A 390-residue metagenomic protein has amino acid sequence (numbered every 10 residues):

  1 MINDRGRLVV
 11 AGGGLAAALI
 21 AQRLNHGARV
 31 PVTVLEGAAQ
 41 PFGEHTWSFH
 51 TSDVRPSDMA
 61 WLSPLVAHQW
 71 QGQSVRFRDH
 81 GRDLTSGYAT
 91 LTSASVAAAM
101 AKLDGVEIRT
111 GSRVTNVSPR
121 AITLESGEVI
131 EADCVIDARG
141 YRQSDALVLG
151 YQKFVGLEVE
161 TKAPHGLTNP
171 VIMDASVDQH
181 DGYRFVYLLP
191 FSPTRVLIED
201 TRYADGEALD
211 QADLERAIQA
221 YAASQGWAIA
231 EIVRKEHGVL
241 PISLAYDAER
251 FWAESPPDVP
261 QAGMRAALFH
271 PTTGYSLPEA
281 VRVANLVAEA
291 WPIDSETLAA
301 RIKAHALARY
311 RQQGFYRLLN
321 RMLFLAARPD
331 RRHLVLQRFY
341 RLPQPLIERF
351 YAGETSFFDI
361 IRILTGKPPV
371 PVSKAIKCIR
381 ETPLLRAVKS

Functional and structural regions predicted by a protein language model:
M1-A16: Beta1/beta-strand and adjacent pyrophosphate-binding region of the FAD-binding site in flavoprotein oxidoreductases
R7, V30-P31, D258: Residues at the starts of beta-strands that form the adenosine-phosphate
L19, R23-G27, T33-F77, V155: N-terminal FAD cofactor-binding segment of flavoenzymes
T51-P119: A conserved beta-strand/loop capping segment in the N-terminal third of enzymes that catalyze redox or closely related
L103-I232, A245-R250: Predominantly flavin-linked oxidoreductase catalytic cores and closely associated redox partners
A204-V287: FAD/FMN-dependent oxidoreductases across multiple families
N285-S390: C-terminal helical "tail/cap" subdomain of flavin- and related membrane-associated enzymes
